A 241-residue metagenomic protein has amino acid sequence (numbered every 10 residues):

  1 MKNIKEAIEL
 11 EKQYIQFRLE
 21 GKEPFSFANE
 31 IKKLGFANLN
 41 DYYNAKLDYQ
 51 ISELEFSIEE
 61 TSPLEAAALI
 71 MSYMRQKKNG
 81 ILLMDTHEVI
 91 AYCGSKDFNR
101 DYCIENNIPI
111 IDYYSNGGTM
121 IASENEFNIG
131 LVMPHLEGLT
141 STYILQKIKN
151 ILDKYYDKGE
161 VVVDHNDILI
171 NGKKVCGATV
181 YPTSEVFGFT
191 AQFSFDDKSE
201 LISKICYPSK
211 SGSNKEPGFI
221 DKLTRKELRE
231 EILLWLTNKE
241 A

Functional and structural regions predicted by a protein language model:
E11, I15, N38-N99, D112-Y114 (+1 more regions): Active-site loop/lid in soluble adenylation, ligation, and acyl-transfer enzymes
Q16-S26, F36: Charged, low-complexity interaction regions
N79, L139-V162, K174-C176, V180-A241: Long, positively charged amphipathic alpha-helical accessory segments at protein N-termini or as interdomain linkers
F98-R100, E137-S141: Short, conserved charged micro-motifs
C103-M133: A glycine-rich, hydrophobic loop/mini-helix early in the fold
D167: N-terminal nucleophile
I170-N171: Structural motif
